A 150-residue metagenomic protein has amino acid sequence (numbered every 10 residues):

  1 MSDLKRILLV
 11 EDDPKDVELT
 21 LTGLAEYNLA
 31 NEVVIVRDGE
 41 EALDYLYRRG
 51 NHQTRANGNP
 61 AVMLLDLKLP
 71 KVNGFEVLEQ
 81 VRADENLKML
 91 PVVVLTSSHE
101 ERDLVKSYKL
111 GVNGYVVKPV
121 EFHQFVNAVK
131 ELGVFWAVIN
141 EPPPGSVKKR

Functional and structural regions predicted by a protein language model:
D3-L4, L29-A30, G58-V62, N86-P91: His-Asp phosphorelay/catalytic-motif detector in bacterial-type signaling
E11: Conserved acidic carboxylate
L19-L21, I35-V62: Acidic, metal-coordinating helix/loop segments flanking the phosphotransfer/catalytic sites of two-component signaling
I35, L69-V72: Residue-level signal for the "D+5" position in two-component response regulator receiver
E41, V120-G133, E141-S146: C-terminal output helix
D66, T96: Active-site residues of response regulator receiver
N113: Short, glycine/charged-rich "phosphate-handling" switch motifs in NTP-dependent and phosphotransfer domains
